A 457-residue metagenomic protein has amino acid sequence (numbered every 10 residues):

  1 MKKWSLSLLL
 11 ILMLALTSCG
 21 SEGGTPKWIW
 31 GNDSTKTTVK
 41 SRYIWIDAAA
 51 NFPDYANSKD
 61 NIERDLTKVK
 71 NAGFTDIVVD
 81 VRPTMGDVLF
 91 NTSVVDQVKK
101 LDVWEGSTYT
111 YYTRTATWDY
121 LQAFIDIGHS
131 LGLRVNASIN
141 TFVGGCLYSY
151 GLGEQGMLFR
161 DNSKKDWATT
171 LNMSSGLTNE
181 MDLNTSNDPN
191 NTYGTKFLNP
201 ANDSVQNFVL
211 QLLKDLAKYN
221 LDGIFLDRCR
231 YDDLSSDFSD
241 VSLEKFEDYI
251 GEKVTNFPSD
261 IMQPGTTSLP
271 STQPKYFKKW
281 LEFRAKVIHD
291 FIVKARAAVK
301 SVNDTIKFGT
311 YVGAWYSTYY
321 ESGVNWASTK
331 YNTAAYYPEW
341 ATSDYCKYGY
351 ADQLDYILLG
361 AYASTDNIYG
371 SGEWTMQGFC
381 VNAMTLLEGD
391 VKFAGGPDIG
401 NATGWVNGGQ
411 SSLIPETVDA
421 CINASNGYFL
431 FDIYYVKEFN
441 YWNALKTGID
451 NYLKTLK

Functional and structural regions predicted by a protein language model:
L6-L9, L14-T38: Bacterial Sec-dependent N-terminal signal peptides
T35-K59, A137-Y219, Q273-F277: Active-site-adjacent "subsite" loops/lids of carbohydrate-active enzymes
D60-D87, Y219-G223, C346-L359, A424-Y428: Catalytic domains of carbohydrate-active enzymes, especially glycoside hydrolases
L66-F74, F124-G128, G156-F159, K196-D232 (+3 more regions): An active-site-proximal structural segment forming one wall of the substrate-binding cleft that immediately precedes
F74-A116: Aromatic-lined carbohydrate-binding/catalytic grooves of carbohydrate-active enzymes
L89-D102, G144-P189, R228-S268, E321-Y331: Aromatic- and acidic-residue-enriched segments that line the glycan-binding/catalytic groove of carbohydrate-active
G144-L147, G151-L152, L234, V302 (+3 more regions): Substrate-binding cleft/loops of secretory-pathway carbohydrate-active enzymes
W340-K457: Substrate-binding cleft of secreted/luminal carbohydrate-active enzymes
